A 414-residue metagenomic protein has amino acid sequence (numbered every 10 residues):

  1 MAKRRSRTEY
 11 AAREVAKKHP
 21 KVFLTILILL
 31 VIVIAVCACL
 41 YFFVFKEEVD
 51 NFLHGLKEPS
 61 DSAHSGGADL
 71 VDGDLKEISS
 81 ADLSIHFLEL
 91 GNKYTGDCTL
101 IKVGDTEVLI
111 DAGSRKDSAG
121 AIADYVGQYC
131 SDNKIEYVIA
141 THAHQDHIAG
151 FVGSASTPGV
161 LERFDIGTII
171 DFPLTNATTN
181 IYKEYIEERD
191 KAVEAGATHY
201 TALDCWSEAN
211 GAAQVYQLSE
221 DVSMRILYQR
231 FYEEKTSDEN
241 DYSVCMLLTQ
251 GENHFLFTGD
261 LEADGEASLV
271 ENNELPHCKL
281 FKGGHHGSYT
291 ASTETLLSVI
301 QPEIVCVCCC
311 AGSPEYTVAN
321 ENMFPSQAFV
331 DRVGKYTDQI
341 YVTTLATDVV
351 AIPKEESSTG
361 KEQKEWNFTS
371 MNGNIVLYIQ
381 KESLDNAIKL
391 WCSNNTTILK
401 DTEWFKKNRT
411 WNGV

Functional and structural regions predicted by a protein language model:
M1-V22: N-terminal Lys/Arg-rich, disordered targeting/topogenic segments
I26-Y41: Hydrophobic membrane-insertion alpha-helices, especially the h-region of bacterial N-terminal signal peptides
F45-N133, A202-H277, A351-K354, T359-V414: Core dinuclear metal-dependent hydrolase active-site scaffold
Y94-T95, K116-D117, A143-A149, T175-T179 (+6 more regions): Active-site environment of divalent metal-dependent phosphoester hydrolases
C98, A119-A123, T157-P158, Y182-R189 (+3 more regions): Extracytoplasmic/secreted envelope proteins and their assembly/folding machinery, especially bacterial periplasmic
G104-V108, K116-D171, E271-S288, Q301-C306: Active-site metal-binding motif and surrounding structural segment of the metallo-beta-lactamase
Q145-E162, T178-E187, T293-L297, V318-N322: Metal-dependent catalytic neighborhoods of phosphoester/phosphodiester hydrolases
N180-I181, A197, E266-L269, C278-P353 (+1 more regions): Internal alpha/beta domain cores that form substrate/cofactor-binding pockets in large enzymes and binding proteins
